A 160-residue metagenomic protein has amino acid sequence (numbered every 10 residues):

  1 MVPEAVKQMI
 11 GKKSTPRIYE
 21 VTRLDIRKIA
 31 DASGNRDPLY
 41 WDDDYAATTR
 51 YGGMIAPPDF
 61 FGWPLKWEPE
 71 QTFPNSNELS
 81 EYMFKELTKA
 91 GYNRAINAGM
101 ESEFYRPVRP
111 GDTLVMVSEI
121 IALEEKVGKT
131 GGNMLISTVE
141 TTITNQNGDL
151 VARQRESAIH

Functional and structural regions predicted by a protein language model:
M1-G99: Hot-dog-fold acyl-thioester-processing enzymes
M1-K7, N97-H160: HotDog/MaoC-like acyl-thioester-processing domains
